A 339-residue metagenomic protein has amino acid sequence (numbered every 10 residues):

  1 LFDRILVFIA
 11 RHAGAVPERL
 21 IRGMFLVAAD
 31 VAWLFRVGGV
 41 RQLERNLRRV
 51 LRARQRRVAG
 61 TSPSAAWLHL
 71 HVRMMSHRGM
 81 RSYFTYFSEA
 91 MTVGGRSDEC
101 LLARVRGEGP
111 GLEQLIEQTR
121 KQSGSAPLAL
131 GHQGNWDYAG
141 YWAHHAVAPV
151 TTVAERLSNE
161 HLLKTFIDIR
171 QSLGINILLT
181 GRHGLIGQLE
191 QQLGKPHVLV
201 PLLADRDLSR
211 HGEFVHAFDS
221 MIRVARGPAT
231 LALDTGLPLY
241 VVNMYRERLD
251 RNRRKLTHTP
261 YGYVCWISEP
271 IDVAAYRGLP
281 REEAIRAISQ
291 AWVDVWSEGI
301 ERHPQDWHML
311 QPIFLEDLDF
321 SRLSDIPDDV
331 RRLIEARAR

Functional and structural regions predicted by a protein language model:
L1-P127, L163-I167, S172, I334-R339: Membrane-anchoring hydrophobic helices of lipid-metabolizing enzymes
V40-Q42, R156-E160, M221-A225: Active-site metal-coordination segments of metallo-dependent hydrolases
R45, Y141, D168, T230 (+1 more regions): Surface-exposed charge patches
H77, L115-Q122, H145, H183-R339: Non-catalytic C-terminal accessory region of glycerolipid acyltransferases and related lyso-lipid remodeling enzymes
E99-G107, E155, I175-G181, A217-D219 (+2 more regions): Short, flexible loop segments at the rims of nucleotide/cofactor-binding pockets, characterized by
S123-R182, R210-E213, A217: Catalytic core of membrane glycerolipid acyltransferases/transacylases, capturing the structured, soluble-facing
